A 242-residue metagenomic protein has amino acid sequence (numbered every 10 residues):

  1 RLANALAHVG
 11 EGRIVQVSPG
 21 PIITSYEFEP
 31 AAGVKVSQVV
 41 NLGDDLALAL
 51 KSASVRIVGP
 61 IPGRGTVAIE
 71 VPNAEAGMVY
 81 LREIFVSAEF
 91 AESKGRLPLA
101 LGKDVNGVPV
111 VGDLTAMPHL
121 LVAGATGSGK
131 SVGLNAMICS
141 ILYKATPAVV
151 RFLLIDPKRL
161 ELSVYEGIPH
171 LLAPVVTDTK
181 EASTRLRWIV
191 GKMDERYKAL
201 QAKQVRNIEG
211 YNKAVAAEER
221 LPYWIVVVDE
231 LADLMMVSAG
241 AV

Functional and structural regions predicted by a protein language model:
R1-E27, G33: N-terminal anchoring/assembly modules that precede and organize ATP-driven motor systems
H8-S18, S54-P60, V150-R151: Short beta-strand elements
P21, G33, G43, R64-P98 (+4 more regions): P-loop NTPase motor-domain active sites and their immediate coupling elements
I61, T126-G127: The conserved Walker
T115, L142-K180, T184-R185: P-loop NTPase switch/communication element
L120-L121: Short hydrophobic/aromatic beta-strand immediately N-terminal to the Walker A/P-loop
K130: Conserved lysine of the Walker
G133, M137: Hydrophobic positions on the alpha1 helix immediately C-terminal to the Walker A/P-loop
